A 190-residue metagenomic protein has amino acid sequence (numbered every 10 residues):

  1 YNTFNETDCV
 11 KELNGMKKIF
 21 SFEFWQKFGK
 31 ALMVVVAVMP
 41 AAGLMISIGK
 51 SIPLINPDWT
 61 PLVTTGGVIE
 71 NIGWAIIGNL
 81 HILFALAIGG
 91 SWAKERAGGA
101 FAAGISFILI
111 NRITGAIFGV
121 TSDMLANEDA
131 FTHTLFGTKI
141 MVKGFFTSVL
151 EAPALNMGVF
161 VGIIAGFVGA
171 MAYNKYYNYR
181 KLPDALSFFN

Functional and structural regions predicted by a protein language model:
Y1-F4: Aromatic (phenylalanine/tyrosine) cluster motif
V10-F24: Short, Lys/Arg-rich, polar N-terminal cytosolic tail immediately upstream of the first transmembrane signal-anchor
F22-F188: Early transmembrane hairpin of solute transport permeases
